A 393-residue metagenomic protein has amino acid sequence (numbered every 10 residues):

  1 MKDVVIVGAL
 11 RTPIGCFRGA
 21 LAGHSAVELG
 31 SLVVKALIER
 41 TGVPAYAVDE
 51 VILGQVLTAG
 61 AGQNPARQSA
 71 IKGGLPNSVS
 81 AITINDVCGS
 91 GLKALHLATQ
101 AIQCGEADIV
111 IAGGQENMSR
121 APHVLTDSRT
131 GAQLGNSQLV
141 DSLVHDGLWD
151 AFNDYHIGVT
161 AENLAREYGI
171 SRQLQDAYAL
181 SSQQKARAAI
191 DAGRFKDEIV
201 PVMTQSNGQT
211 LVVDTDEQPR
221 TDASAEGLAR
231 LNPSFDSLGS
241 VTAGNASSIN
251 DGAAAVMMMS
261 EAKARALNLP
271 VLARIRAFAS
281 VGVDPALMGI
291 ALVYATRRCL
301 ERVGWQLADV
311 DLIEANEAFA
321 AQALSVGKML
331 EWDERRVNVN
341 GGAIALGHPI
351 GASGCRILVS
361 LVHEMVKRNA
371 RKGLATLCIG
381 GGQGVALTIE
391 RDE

Functional and structural regions predicted by a protein language model:
M1-A61, P65-G73, S80, T160-R172 (+4 more regions): Conserved active-site "lid/cap" helical segment
M1-H24, A36, L139, S224-I290 (+5 more regions): Condensing-enzyme catalytic core mediating Claisen C-C bond formation in acyl metabolism
L10-T12, A22-L32, R40, L174-A266 (+2 more regions): N-terminal extracellular/periplasmic Venus flytrap/periplasmic-binding protein-like
H24, Q55-V110, F152-H156, D222-S248 (+3 more regions): Conserved catalytic cysteine-centered active-site region of acyl-thioester-dependent Claisen-condensing enzymes
Y46-G54, A81-N85, V110-Q115, L174-S181 (+5 more regions): Beta-strand segments within the central parallel beta-sheet cores of soluble alpha/beta enzyme folds
I84-E116, V159, A165-R194, A255-A262 (+3 more regions): Active-site-proximal alpha-helical scaffold in enzymes
I109-N163, E167: Flexible glycine-/small-residue-enriched beta->alpha junction loops that bind anionic phosphate/pyrophosphate groups
T160-E162, E198, S206, R276-A345: Active-site pocket-lining segment
